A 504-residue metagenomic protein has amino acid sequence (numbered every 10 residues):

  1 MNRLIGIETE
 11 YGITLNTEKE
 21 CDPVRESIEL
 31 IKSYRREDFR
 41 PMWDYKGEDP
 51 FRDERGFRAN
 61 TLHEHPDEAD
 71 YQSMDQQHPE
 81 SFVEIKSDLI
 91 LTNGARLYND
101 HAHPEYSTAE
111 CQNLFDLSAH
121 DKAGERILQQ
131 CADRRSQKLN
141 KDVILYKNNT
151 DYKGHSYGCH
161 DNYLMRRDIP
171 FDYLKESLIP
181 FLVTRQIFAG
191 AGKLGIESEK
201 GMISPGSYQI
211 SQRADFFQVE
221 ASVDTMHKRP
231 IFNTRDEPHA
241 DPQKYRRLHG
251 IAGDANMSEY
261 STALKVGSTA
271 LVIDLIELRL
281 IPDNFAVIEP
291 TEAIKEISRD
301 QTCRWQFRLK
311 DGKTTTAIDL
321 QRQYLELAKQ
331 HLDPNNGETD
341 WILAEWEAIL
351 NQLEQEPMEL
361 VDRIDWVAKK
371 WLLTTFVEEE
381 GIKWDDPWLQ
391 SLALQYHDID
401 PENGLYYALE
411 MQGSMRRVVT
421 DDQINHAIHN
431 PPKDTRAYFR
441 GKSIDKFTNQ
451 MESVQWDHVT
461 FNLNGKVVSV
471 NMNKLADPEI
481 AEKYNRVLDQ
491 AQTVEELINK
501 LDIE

Functional and structural regions predicted by a protein language model:
M1-R3, D151-G154, S198-M202, P238-P242: A general structural signal for short secondary-structure junctions and capping/turn motifs
M1-Y146, I179-A191, D215, E220-F232 (+1 more regions): Terminal catalytic/cofactor-binding subdomain
N140-D142, K153, D161, E176: Catalytic-core regions of glycoside hydrolase
N149-R166: Histidine-centered divalent-metal-coordination microenvironment in nucleic-acid enzymes
Y163-Q186: Helical (often loop-to-helix) elements that flank the catalytic cores of nucleotide-handling enzymes
L178-I210: Polysaccharide-binding surfaces and accessory modules of carbohydrate-active proteins
